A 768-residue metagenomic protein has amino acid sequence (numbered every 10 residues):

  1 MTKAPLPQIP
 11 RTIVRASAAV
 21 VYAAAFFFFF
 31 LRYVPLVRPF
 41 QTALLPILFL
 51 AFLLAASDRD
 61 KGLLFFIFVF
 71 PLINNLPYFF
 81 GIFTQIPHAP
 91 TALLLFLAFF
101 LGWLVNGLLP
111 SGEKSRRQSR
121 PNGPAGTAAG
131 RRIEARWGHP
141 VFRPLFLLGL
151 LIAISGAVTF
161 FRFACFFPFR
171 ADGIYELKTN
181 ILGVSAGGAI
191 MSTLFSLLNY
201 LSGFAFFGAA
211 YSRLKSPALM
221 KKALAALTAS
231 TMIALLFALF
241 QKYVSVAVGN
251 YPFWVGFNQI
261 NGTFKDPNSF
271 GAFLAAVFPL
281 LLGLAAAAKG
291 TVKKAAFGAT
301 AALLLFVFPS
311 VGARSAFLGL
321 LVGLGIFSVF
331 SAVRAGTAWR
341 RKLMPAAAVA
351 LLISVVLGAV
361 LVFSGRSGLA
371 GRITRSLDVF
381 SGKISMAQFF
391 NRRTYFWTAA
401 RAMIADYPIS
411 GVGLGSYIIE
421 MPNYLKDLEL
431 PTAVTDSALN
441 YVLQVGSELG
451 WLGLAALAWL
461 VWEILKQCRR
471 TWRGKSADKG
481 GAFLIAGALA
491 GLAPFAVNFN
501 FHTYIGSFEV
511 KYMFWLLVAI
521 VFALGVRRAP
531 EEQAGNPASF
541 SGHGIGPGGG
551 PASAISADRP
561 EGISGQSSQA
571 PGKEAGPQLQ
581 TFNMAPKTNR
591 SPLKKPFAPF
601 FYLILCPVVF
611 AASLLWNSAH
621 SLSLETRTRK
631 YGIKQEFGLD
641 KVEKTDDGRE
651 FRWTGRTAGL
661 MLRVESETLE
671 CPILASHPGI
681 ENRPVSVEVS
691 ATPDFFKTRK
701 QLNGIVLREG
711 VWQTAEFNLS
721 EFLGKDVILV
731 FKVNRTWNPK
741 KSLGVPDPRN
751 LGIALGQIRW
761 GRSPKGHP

Functional and structural regions predicted by a protein language model:
T2-F29, Y33-V34, P46-F52, G149-G156 (+11 more regions): Alpha-helical transmembrane segments of multi-pass inner-membrane proteins
I9, A288, I353, G474-I485 (+4 more regions): A juxtamembrane structural motif centered on a specific transmembrane helix
L36-Q41, Q85-T91, S192-L197, N261-A276 (+4 more regions): Membrane-interface micro-motifs in multi-pass membrane enzymes
L53-L197, L201: N-terminal hydrophobic segments of proteins, predominantly signal-anchor/transmembrane helices of inner/organellar
F68, N74-F79, G312, N440-L449 (+1 more regions): Membrane helix-loop boundary segments at the extracytoplasmic
V248, I384-N391, Y395-T398, S410-L449: Long extracytoplasmic/lumenal interhelical loops at the membrane interface of multi-pass membrane proteins
N258-I260, K342, A359-T398: Flexible juxtamembrane loops connecting transmembrane helices in multi-pass membrane enzymes that build or modify
L524, R528, N536, S541 (+3 more regions): C-terminal luminal/periplasmic domains and tails of membrane-associated envelope-modifying transferases
